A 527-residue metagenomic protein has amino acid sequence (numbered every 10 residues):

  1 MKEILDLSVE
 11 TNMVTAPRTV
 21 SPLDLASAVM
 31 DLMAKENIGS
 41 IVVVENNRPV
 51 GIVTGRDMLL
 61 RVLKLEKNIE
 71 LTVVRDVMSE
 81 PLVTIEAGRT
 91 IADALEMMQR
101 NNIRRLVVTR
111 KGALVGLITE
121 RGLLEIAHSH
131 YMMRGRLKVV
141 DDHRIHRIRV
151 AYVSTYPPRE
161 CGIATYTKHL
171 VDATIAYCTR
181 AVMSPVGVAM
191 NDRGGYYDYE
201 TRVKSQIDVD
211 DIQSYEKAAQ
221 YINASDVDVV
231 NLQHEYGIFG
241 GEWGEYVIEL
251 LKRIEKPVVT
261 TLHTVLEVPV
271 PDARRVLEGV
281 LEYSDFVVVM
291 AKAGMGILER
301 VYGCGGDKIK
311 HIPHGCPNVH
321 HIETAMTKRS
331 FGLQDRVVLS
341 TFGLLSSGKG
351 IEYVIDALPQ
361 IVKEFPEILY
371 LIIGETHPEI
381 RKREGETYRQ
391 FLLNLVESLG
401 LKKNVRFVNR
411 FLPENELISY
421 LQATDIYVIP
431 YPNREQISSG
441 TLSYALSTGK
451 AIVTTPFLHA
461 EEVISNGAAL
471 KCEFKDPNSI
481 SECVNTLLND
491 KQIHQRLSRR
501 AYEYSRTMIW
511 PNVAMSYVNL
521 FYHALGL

Functional and structural regions predicted by a protein language model:
M1-A16, T54-Q99, L114-H146: Tandem CBS (Bateman) regulatory domains
T19-N37, V44-E45, T84-N102, V108-R110 (+1 more regions): The conserved cystathionine-beta-synthase
E282-I322, L333-Q334: Donor nucleotide-sugar binding/catalytic pocket of nucleotide-sugar-dependent glycosyltransferases
L333-K349, I355-L358, Y370-I373: Conserved donor-binding/catalytic core segment of Leloir-type glycosyltransferases
E384-F411, N415: Nucleotide-activated donor-binding/catalytic signature segment of Leloir-type glycosyltransferases, i.e., the conserved
N404, S419-Q436, K450: Acidic donor-binding loop of glycosyltransferase active sites
L446-S447, A451-T454: Short hydrophobic beta-strand element within catalytic cores of glycosyltransferases and related nucleotide-activated
N466, L470-P477, T486-K491: Conserved acidic donor-binding segment of nucleotide-sugar-dependent glycosyltransferases
